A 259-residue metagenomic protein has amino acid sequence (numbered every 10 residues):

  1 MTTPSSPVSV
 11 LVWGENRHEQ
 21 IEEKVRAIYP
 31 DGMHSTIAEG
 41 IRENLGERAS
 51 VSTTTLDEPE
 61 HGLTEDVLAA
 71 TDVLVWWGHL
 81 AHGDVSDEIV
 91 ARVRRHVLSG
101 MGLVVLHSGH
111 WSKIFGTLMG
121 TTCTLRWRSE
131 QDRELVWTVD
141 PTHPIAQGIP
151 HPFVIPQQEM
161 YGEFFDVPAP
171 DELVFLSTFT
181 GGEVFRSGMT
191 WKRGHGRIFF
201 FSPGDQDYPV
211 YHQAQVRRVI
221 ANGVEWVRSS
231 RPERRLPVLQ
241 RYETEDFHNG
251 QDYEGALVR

Functional and structural regions predicted by a protein language model:
T2-A70, V238-R259: Aromatic-Pro/Gly-enriched surface loop or interdomain linker that acts as a lid/target-recognition segment
L11-E15, L106, F201: Short hydrophobic segments within beta-strands
N16-H18, E58, L80-G83, G109-I114 (+1 more regions): Solvent-exposed loop/turn segments at secondary-structure junctions within structured extracellular/periplasmic domains
E22-V25, D207-Q215: A short acidic/glycine-rich loop-to-helix N-cap element
A49-S50, E60, A69, L125-S202 (+3 more regions): Catalytic beta-strand/loop cores that center a nucleophilic Ser/Cys/Thr and support acyl-enzyme chemistry
L56-T64, A81-S86, T180-G181: Acidic-and-aromatic substrate-binding clefts and catalytic sites of carbohydrate-active enzymes
L80-I149: A glycine-rich, often tryptophan-bearing local segment used as a flexible ligand/cofactor-contacting loop or short
N222-S230: C-terminal alpha-helix
